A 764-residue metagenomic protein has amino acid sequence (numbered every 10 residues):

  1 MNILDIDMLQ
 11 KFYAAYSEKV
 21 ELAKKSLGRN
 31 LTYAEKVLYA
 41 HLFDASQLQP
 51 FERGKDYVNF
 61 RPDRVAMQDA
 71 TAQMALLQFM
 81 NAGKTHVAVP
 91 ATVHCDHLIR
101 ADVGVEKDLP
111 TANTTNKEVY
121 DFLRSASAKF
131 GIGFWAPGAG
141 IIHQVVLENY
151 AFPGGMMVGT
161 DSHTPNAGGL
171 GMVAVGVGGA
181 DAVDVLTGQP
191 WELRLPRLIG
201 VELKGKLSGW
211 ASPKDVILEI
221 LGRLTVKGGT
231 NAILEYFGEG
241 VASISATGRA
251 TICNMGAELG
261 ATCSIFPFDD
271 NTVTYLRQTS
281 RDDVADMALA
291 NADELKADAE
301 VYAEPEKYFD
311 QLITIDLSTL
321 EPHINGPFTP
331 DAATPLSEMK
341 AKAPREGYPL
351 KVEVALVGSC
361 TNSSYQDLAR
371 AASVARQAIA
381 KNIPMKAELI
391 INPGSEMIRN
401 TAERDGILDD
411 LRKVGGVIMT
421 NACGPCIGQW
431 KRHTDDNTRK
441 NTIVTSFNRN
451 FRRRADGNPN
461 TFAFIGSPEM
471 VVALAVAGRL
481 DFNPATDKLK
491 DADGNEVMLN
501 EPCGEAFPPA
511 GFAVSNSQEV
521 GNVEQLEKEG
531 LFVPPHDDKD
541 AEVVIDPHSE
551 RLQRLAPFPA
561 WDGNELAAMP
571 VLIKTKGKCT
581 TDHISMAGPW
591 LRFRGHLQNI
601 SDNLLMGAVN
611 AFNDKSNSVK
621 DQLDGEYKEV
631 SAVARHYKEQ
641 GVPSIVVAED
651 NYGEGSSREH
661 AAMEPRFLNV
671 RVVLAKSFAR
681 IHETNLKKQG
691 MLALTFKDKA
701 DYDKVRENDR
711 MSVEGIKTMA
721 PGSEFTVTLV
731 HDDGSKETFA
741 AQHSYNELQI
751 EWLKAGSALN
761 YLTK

Functional and structural regions predicted by a protein language model:
N2-L4, D69, Y150-D286, I383 (+4 more regions): Mobile "lid/hinge" segments at catalytic clefts and subdomain interfaces of large enzymes
L9-F12, Y16, E21-P196, H583 (+2 more regions): Long, structured ligand/cofactor-binding scaffold of large enzymes
F43, Q47, E52-R61, A75 (+4 more regions): Terminal amphipathic helices with adjacent charged low-complexity linkers/tails
P110-T114, V119, R124-G159, E235-G238 (+6 more regions): Accessory "access/gating" subregions that flank catalytic or transport cores
F237-S243, R635-F678: Extracellular/luminal Protease-associated
P468, C503, P508-A632: Long, charge-dense accessory insertions within large macromolecular proteins
L489-A506, H682-W752, L759-L762: Acidic, glycine-rich flexible loop/linker segments
